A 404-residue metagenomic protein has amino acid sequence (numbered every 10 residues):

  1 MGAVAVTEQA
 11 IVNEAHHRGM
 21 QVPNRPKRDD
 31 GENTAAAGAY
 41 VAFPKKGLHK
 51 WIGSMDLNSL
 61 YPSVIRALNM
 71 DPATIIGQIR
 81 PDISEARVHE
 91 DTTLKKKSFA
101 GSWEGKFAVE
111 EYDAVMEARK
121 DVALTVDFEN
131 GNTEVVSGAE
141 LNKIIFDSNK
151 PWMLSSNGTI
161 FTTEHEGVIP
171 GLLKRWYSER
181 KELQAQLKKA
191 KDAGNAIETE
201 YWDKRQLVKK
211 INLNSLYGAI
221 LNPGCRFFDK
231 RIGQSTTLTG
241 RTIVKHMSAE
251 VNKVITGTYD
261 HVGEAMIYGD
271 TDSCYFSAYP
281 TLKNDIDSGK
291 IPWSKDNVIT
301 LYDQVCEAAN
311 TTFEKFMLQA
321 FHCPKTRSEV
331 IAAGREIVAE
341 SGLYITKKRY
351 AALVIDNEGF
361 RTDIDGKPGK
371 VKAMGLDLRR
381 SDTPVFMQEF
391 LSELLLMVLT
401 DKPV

Functional and structural regions predicted by a protein language model:
M1-I79, E85, H89-K97, N195-E250 (+3 more regions): Common nucleic-acid-contacting/processivity interface regions adjacent to the catalytic cores of nucleic-acid enzymes
H17-R25, R66, M70-G77, E182-A193 (+6 more regions): Intrinsically disordered or highly flexible coil/loop and linker segments, enriched in small and charged/polar residues
M20, N24-I52, S59, S63 (+7 more regions): Extended, highly charged clamp/arch subdomains and adjacent linkers that form or line substrate-binding channels
V41-K50, N157-P170, A185-W202, L221-T237 (+4 more regions): Glycine- and acidic
D91-N132, I299-R335: Phosphate/diphosphate-binding loops
L173-A190, K209: Non-transmembrane amphipathic alpha-helical segments
V244-T271, K283: Active-site palm subdomain of RNA-directed nucleic acid polymerases
Y275-V404: C-terminal polymerase-core module
